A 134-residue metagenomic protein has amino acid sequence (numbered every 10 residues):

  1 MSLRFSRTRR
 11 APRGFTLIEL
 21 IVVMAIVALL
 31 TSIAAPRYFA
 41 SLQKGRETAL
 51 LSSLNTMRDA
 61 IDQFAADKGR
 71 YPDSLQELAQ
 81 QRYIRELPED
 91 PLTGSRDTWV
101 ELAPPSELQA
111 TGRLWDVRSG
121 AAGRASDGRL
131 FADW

Functional and structural regions predicted by a protein language model:
M1-R13: N-terminal leader/signal peptides at the extreme start of proteins
A11-P36: N-terminal single-pass transmembrane signal-anchor helix
L17-L20, L30, L50, L54 (+1 more regions): Generic leucine side-chain signal with a strong bias for well-ordered alpha-helical environments
I26, R46, Q80-Y83: Amphipathic alpha-helical protein-protein interaction surfaces
T31, Q43-R46, K68: Flexible interhelical turns and helix-capping residues at alpha-helix boundaries within structured domains
R37-L54: Aliphatic-rich helix starts adjacent to a transmembrane/signal segment
N55-W134: Low-complexity, acidic interaction segments enriched in glycine
